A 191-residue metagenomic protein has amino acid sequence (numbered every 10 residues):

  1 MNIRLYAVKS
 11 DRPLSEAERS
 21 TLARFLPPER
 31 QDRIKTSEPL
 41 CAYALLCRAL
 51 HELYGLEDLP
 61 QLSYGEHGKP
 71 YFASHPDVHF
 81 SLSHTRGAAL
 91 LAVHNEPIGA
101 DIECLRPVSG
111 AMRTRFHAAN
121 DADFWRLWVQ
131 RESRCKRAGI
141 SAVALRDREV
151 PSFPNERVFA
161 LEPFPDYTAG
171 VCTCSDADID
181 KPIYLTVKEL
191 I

Functional and structural regions predicted by a protein language model:
M1-I191: Core catalytic alpha/beta fold that binds nucleotide/phospho-ligands
